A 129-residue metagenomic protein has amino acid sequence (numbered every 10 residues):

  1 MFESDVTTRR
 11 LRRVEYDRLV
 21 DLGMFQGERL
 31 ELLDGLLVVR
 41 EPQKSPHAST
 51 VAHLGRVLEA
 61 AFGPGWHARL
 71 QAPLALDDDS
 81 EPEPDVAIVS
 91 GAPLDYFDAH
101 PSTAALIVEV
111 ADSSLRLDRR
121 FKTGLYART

Functional and structural regions predicted by a protein language model:
M1-T129: Gly/Pro/Ser/Thr-rich low-complexity, intrinsically disordered segments predominantly at protein N-termini
